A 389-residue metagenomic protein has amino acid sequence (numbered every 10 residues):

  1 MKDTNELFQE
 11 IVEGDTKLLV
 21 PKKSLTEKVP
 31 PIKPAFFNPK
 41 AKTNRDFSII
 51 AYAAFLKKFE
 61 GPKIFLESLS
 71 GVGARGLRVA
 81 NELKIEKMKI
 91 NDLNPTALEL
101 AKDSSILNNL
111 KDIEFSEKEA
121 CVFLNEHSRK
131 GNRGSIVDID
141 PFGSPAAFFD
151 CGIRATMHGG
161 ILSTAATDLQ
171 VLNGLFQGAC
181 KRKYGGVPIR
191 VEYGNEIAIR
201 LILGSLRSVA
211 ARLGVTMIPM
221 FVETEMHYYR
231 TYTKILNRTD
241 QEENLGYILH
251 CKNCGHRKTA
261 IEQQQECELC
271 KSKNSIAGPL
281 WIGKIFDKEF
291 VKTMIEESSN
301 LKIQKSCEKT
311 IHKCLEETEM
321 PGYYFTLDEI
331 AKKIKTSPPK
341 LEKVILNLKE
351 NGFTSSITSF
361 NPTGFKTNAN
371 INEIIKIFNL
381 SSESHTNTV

Functional and structural regions predicted by a protein language model:
M1-V389: SAM-dependent transferase fold signal centered on methyltransferase-like domains, encompassing both Class I
